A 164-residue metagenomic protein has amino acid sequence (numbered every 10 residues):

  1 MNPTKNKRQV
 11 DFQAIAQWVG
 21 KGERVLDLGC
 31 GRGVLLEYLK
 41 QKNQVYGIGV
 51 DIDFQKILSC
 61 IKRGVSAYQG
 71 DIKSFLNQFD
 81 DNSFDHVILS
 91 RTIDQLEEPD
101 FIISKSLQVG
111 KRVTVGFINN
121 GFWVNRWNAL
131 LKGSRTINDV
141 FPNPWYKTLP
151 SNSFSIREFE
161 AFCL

Functional and structural regions predicted by a protein language model:
N6-G22: Conserved alpha-helix/loop element of class I SAM-dependent methyltransferases that forms part of the SAM/SAH-binding
L28: Conserved beta-strand/loop positions that form the S-adenosyl-L-methionine
R32: Conserved SAM/SAH-binding loop
Y38-F75: Class I SAM-dependent methyltransferase SAM/SAH-binding core
Q78-H86: A short acidic, Gly/Pro-enriched loop at the edge of an enzyme's catalytic core that lines a small-molecule cofactor
H86-E97: A short SAM/SAH-binding and catalytic strip from SAM-dependent methyltransferases
D100-Q108, R112-L164: S-adenosyl-L-methionine-dependent methyltransferase catalytic module, highlighting the catalytic core
